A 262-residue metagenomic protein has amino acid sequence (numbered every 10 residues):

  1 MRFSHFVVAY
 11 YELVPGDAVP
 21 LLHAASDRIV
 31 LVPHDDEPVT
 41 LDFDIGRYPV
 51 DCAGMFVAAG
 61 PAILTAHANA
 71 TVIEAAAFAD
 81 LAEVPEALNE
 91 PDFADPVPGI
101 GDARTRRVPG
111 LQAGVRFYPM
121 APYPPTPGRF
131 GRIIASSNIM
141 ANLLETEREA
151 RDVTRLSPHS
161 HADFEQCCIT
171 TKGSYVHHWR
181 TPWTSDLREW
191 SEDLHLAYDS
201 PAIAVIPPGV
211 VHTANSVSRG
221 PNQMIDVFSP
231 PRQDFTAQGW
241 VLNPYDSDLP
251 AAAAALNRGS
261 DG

Functional and structural regions predicted by a protein language model:
M1-Y10, E83-S157, A251-G262: A short, N-terminal "cap"/entry segment at the start of jelly-roll beta-barrel domains of the cupin/DSBH fold
V14-I45, H161-L187, E192-D193: Glycine- and acidic-residue-biased ligand/ion/polar-headgroup-sensing regions
D17-D35, G54-V57, P61-V72, R132-S136 (+2 more regions): Short, low-complexity cationic-aromatic patches
P33-G110: Hydrophobic, ordered structural segments
V39-L41, S174-Y175, S185-D186, I206-P221: Secondary-structure-rich domain cores
Y48-A68, A76, L196-S218, I225-S229: Conserved metal-binding segment of the jelly-roll/cupin
R232-D234, Q238-P244, A253-G262: Extended, charge-rich intrinsically disordered regulatory tails
